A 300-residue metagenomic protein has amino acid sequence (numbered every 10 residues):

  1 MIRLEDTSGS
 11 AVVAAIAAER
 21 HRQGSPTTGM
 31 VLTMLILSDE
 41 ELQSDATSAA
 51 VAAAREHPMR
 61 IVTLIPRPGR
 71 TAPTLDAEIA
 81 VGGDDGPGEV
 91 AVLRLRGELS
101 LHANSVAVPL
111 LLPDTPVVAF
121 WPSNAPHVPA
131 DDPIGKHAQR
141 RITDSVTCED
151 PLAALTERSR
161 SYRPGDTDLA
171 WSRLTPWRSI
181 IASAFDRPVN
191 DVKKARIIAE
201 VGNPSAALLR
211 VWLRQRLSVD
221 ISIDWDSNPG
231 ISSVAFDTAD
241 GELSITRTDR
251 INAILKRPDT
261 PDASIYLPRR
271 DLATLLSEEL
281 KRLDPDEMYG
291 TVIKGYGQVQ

Functional and structural regions predicted by a protein language model:
M1-T28, D168-D186, S277-Q300: Short N-terminal or domain-adjacent regulatory/targeting segments
M1-V118: An N-terminal, globular interaction/scaffold subdomain
A50-A54, V108-P109, P133-K136, V211-L217: Short, solvent-exposed amphipathic alpha-helical segments in soluble enzyme and RNA/protein-processing domains
I61-G69, F120-P122, S145-C148, D220-G230: A generic structural motif
D76-G83, G135-C148, G165, A239-T248: Acidic, Ser/Thr-rich peripheral helices and adjacent loops at domain boundaries
E89-A182: Internal, hydrophobic cores of structured domains that mediate oligomerization or house catalytic pockets within large
L152-D240: A contiguous, surface-oriented mixed alpha/beta subdomain in the mid-to-C-terminal portion of proteins that forms
L217-S218, G230-Q300: Long, compositionally biased intrinsically disordered terminal regions
